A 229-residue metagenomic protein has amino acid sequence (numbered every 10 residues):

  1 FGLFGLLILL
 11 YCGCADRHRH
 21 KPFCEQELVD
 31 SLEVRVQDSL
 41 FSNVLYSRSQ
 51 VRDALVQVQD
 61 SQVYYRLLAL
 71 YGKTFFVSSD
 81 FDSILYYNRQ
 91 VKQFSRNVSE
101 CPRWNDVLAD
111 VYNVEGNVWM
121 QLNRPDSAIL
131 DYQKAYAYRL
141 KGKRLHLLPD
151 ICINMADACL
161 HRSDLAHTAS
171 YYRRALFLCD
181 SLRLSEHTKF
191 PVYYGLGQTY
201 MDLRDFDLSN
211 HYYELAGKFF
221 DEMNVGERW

Functional and structural regions predicted by a protein language model:
G2-Y11: Bacterial N-terminal signal peptides
C14-W229: A "functional boundary" signal
